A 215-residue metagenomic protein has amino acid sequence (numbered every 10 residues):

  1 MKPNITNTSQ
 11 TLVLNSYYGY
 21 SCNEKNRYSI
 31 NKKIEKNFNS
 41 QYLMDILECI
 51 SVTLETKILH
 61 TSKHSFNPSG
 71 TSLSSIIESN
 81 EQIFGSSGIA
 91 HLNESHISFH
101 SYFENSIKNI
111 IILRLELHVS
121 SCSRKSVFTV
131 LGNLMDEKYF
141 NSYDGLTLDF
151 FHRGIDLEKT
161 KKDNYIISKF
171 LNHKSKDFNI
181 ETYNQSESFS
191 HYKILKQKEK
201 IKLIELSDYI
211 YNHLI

Functional and structural regions predicted by a protein language model:
M1-I215: Polybasic/polar functional segments that serve as interface/processing modules
